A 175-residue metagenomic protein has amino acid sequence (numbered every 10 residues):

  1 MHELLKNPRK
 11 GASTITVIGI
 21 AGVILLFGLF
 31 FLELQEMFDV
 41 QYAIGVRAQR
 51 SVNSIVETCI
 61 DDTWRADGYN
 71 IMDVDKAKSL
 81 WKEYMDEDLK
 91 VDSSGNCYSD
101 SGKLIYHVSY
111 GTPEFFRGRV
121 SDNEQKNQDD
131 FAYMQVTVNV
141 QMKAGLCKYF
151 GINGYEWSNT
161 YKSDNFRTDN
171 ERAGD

Functional and structural regions predicted by a protein language model:
H2-L80: Alpha-helical assembly-interface signal, strongest on the long, hydrophobic N-terminal helix that forms
Y42, E57-D175: Short, conserved structural patches
